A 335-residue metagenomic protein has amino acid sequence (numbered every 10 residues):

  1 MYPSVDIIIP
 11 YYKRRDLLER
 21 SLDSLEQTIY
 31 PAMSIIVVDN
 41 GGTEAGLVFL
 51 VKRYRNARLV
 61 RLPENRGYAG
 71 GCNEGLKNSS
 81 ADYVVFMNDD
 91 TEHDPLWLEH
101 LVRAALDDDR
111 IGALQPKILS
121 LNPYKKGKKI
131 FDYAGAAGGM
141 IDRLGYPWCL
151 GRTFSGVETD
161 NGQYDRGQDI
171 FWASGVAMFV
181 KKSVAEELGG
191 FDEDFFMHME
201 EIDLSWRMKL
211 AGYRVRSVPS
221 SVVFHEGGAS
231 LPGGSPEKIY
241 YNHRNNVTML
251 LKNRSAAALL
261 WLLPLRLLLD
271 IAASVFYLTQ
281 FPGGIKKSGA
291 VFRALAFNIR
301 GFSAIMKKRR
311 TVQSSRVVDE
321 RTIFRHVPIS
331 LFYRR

Functional and structural regions predicted by a protein language model:
D23-A32: Short, acidic, metal-binding catalytic loop of nucleotide-sugar glycosyltransferases
S24, D39-V48, E64, D94: A conserved acidic beta->alpha catalytic loop
A32-G41, V60-L62: Short beta-strand/loop segment that forms part of the nucleotide-sugar
L62-S79, D89, H100: Glycine-rich, basic loop-to-helix element that forms the pyrophosphate-binding segment of sugar-nucleotide handling
V84: Short aromatic/hydrophobic "clamp" motif used to bind/position activated sugar donors
E92-G135, G139-Y146: Conserved donor NDP-sugar-binding/catalytic core segment of glycosyltransferases
D165, D169-V222: A short, conserved alpha-helix in the catalytic core of glycosyltransferases
A211-K307, S315, R321, H326: Active-site-adjacent helix/loop segment of glycosyltransferases that harbors family-specific signature motifs
